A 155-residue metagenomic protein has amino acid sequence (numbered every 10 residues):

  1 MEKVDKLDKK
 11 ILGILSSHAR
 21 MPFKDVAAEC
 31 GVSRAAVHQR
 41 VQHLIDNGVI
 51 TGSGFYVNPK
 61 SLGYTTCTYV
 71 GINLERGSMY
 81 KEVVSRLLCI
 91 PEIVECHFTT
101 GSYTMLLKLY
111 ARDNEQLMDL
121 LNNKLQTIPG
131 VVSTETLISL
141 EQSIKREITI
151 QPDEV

Functional and structural regions predicted by a protein language model:
M1-V155: A compositional/biophysical signature of low hydrophobicity enriched in polar/charged and small residues
